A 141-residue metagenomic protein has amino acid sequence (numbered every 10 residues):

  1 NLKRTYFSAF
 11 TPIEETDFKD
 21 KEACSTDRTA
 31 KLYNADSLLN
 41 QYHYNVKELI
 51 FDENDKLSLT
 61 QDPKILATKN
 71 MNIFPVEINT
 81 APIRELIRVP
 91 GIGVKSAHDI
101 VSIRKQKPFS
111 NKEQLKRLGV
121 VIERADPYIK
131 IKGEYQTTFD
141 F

Functional and structural regions predicted by a protein language model:
L2-T11: Non-cysteine beta-strand/loop elements that form the S-adenosyl-L-methionine
E15-R88, R124-F141: Long, highly charged, low-complexity intrinsically disordered interaction regions that mediate electrostatic DNA/RNA
L86, D99-I100: Short alpha-helical segments in extracytoplasmic peptidoglycan/chitin-binding modules and envelope-associated proteins
I103-R104: Residue-level signature of tetratricopeptide-repeat
K107-K112: Short, basic-rich loop-to-helix N-cap that marks the start of a DNA-contacting helix
E113-D126: C-terminal interaction modules of eukaryotic adaptor/scaffold proteins
